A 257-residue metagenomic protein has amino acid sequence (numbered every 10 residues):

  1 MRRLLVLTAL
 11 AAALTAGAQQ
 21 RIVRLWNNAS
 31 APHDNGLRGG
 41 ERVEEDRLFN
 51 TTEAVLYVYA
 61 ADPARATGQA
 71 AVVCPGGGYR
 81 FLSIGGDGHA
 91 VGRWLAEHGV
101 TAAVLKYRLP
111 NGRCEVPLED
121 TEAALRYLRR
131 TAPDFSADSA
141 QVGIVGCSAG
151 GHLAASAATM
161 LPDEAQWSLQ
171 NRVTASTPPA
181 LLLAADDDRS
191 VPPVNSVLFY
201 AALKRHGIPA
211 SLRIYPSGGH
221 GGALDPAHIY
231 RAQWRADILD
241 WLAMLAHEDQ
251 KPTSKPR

Functional and structural regions predicted by a protein language model:
Q19-R65: N-terminal cap/lid segment of alpha/beta-hydrolase-fold proteins
A29, D186-R189, S217-G219: Acidic beta-to-alpha connecting loop that harbors the catalytic carboxylate
T67-G76: Short beta-strand element of the alpha/beta-hydrolase
S83-G85, A90, L105-S139, D225-Q233: Catalytic nucleophile-loop/oxyanion-hole region of alpha/beta-hydrolase and closely related hydrolase-like folds
A123-A175: Primarily recognizes the serine-hydrolase "nucleophile elbow" in alpha/beta-hydrolase and SGNH/GDSL folds
L169, P178, P192-A202: Short alpha-helix in the alpha/beta-hydrolase fold that links the catalytic acid
S176, L181-A184, D188: Short beta-strand/loop motif that positions the catalytic acidic residue of the alpha/beta-hydrolase fold
V197-R257: C-terminal catalytic histidine-bearing segment of alpha/beta-hydrolase fold enzymes
